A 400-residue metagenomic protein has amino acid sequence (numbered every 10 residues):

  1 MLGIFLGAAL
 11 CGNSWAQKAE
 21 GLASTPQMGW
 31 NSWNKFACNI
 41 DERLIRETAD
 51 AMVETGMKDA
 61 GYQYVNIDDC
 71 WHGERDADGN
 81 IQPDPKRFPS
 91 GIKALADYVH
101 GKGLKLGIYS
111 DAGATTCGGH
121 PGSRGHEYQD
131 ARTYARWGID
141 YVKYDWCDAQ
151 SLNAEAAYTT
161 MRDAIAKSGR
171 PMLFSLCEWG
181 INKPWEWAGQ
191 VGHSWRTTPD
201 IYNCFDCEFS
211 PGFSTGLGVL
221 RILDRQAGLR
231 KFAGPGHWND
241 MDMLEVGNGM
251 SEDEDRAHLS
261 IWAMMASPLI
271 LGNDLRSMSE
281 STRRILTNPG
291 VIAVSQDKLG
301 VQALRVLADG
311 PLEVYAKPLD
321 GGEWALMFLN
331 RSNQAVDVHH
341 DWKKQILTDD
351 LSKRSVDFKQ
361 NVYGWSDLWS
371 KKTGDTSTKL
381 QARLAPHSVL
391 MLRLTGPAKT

Functional and structural regions predicted by a protein language model:
M1-A9: Bacterial N-terminal signal peptides
W30, V65, V99, F174 (+2 more regions): Conserved, mostly hydrophobic/aromatic
T48, M52-S151: Aromatic-lined carbohydrate-binding/catalytic grooves of carbohydrate-active enzymes
L104-H120, A166-K183: Aromatic-lined carbohydrate-recognition surfaces of secreted/lumenal glycan-active proteins
H126-Q129, L173-D274: Glycan-recognition surfaces
A257-V306: Catalytic cores of secreted or luminal carbohydrate-active enzymes
W262-M265, I270-G272, A308-L351: Carbohydrate-binding surface patches
S377-T400: C-terminal beta-strand-rich structural cap/linker in extracellular carbohydrate-active enzymes
